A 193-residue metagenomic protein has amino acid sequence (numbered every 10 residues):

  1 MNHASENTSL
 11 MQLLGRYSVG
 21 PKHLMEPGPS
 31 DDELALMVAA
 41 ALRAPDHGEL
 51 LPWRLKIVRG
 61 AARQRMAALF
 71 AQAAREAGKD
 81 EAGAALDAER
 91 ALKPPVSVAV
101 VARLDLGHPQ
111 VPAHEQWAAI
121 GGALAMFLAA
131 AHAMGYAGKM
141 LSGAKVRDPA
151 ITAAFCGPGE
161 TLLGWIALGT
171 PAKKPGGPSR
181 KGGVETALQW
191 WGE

Functional and structural regions predicted by a protein language model:
M1-K93, E193: N-terminal amphipathic, basic helical "cap/leader" segment at the start of enzyme domains
N2-G20, T161-E193: C-terminal helix-cap and adjacent tail motif
A41, V98, L104-A153: Small-aliphatic-rich amphipathic alpha-helix that forms the alpha element of a beta-alpha
L50-W53, A133, A137, L163: Short secondary-structure junction motifs
R59, A102, A167-T170: Short, structured patches in soluble enzyme cores that scaffold and shape functional sites
K93-V96, Y136, G159-L162: Short coil/turn connectors at secondary-structure junctions
A150-L163: Short, electropositive alpha-helical surface patch
